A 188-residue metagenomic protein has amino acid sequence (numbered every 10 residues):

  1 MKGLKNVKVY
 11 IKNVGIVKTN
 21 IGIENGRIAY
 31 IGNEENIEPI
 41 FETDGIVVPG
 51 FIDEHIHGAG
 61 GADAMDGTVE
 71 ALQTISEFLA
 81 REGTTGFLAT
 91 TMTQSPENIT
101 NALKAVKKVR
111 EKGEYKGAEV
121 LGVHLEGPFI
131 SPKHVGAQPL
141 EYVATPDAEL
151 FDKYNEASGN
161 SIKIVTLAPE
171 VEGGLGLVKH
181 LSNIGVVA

Functional and structural regions predicted by a protein language model:
M1-V48: Histidine-rich, glycine-flanked metal-binding segment
K2-L4, E35-Q73, E77: Replace "His-x-His-based motif
V7, G26, H55, L79 (+1 more regions): Residue-level signal for inorganic ion chemistry
N36, V109, T145-A188: Histidine/acidic residue-rich metal-binding segments in metalloenzymes
N36-E38, E42-D44, A102-G117: Short amphipathic alpha-helices and their capping/turn segments at secondary-structure boundaries
V69-E77, R81, T100, K104-K107 (+3 more regions): Amphipathic, non-transmembrane alpha-helical secondary structure
Q73-A102, E119-S131, S158-E170, I184-A188: Divalent metal-dependent hydrolysis catalytic cores, especially in the metallo-beta-lactamase
K133-V143: Glycine-rich phosphate-binding loop of ATP-grasp-fold ATP-dependent ligases
